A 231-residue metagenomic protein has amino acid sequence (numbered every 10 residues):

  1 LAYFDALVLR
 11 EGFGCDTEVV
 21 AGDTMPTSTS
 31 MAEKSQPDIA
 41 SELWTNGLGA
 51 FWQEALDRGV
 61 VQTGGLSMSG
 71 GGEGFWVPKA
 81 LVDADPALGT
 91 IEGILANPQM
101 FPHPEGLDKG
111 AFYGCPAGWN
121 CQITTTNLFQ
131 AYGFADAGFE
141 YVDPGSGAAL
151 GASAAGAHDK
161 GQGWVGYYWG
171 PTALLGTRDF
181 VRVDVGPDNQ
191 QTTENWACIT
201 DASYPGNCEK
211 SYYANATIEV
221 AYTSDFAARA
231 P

Functional and structural regions predicted by a protein language model:
L1-Y3, T24: Extracytoplasmic "Venus flytrap"
D5-F13, P98-E140: Ligand-binding cleft/hinge of the Venus flytrap
D16-S30, E140-A152: Short helix-initiation/N-cap motifs at beta->coil->alpha
E18, D38-L43, E73-W76, A111-G114 (+2 more regions): Structural recognition of the beta-strand scaffold that forms the well-ordered cores of secreted hydrolase catalytic
G22-A80: N-terminal segment of the mature folded domain
T45-G49, Q53, D57-G65, A131-G133 (+1 more regions): Flexible, solvent-exposed loop/hinge segments that line or gate ligand/substrate-binding clefts
V60-G114: A conserved helix-loop-strand patch within extracytoplasmic ligand-binding domains of the periplasmic binding
A80-V82, C115-N120, S224-D225: Short coil/turn segments
